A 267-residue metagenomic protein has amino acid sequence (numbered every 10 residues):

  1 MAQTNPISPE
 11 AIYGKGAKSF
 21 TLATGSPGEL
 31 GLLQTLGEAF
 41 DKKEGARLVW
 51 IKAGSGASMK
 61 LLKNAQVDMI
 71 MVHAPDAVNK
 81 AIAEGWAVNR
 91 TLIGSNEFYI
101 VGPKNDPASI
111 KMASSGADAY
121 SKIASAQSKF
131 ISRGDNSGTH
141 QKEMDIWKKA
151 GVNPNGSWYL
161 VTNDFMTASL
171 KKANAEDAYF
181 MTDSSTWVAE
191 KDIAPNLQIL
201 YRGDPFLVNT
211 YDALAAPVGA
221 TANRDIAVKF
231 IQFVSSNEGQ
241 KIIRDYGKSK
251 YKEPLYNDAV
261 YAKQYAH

Functional and structural regions predicted by a protein language model:
M1-R47, G56, K60, Q66 (+4 more regions): Exported/periplasmic ABC-transporter solute-binding proteins
M69-S95: Acidic, polar ligand-binding/catalytic clefts
S95-E97, Q127: Residue-level signal for tight coil/turn positions that link beta-strands
I100: Serine endopeptidase catalytic core focused on the charge-relay Asp
